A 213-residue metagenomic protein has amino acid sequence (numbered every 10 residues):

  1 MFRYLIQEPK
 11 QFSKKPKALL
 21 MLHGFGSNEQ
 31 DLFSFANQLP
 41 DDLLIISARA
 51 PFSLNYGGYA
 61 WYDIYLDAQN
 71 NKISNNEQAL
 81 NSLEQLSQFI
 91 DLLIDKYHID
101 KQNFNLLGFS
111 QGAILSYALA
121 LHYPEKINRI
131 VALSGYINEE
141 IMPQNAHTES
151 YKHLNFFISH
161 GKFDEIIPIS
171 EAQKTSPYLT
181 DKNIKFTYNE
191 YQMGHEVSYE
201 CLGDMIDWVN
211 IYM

Functional and structural regions predicted by a protein language model:
R3-I99, N103: Serine-hydrolase catalytic machinery in alpha/beta-hydrolase-like enzymes
H23-F25, L107-F109, G161: Conserved alpha/beta-hydrolase "nucleophile elbow" surrounding the catalytic nucleophile
F33-F35, Q144, P168-Y178: Short alpha-helix in the alpha/beta-hydrolase fold that links the catalytic acid
A48-P51, V131-E139: Active-site nucleophile loop of the alpha/beta-hydrolase fold
G108-G112, S116: Gly/Ala-rich beta-loop-alpha elbow adjacent to hydrolase catalytic centers
F157-H160, D164: Short beta-strand/loop motif that positions the catalytic acidic residue of the alpha/beta-hydrolase fold
Q173-M213: C-terminal catalytic histidine-bearing segment of alpha/beta-hydrolase fold enzymes
